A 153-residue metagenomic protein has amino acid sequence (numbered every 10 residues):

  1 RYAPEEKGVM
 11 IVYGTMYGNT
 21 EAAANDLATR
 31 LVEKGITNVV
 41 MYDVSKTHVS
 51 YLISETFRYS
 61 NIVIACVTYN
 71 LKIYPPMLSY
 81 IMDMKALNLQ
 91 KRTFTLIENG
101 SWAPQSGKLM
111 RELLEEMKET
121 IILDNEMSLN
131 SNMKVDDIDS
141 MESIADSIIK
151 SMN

Functional and structural regions predicted by a protein language model:
R1-K7, D26-V44, L52-N153: FMN-binding flavodoxin-like domain, especially the glycine-rich phosphate-binding loop
V12-G14, I97: Short hydrophobic segments within beta-strands
T15, S45: Residues in the short beta-alpha loop(s) of Rossmann-like NAD(P)-binding domains
H48: Active-site loop segments of alpha/beta catalytic cores
